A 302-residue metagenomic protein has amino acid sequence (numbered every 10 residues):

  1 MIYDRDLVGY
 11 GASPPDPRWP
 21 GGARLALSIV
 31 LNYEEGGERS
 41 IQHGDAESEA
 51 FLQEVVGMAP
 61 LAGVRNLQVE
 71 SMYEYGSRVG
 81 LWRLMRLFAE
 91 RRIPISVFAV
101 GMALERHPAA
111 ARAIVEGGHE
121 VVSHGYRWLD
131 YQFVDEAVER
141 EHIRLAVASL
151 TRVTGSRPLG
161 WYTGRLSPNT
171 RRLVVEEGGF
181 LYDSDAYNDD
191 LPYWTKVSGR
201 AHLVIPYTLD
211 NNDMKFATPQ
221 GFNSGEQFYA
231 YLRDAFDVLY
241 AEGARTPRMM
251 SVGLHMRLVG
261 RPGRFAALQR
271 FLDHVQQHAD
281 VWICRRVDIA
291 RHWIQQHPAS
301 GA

Functional and structural regions predicted by a protein language model:
I2-L203, Y229-V252, L258-A302: Catalytic alpha-helical scaffold of carbohydrate-active enzymes acting on polysaccharides/glycoconjugates
V197-F216: A structural motif
D213-Y229: Binuclear metal-dependent hydrolase catalytic cores centered on His/Asp/Glu-rich metal-binding motifs
